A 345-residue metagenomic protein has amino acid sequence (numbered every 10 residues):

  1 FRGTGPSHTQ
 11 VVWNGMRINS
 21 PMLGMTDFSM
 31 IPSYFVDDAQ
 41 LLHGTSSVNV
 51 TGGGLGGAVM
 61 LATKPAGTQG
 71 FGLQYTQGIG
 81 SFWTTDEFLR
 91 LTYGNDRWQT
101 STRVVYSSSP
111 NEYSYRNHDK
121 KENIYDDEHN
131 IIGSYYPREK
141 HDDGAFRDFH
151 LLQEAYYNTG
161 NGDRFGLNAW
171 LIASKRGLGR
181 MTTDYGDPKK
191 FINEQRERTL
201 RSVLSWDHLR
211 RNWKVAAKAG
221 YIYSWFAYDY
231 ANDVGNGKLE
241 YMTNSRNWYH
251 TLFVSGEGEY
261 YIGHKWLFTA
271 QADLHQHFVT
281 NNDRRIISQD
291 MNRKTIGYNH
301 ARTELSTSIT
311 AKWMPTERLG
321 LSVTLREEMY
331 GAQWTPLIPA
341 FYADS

Functional and structural regions predicted by a protein language model:
F1-S20: Extracytoplasmic beta-strand/coil segments of soluble accessory domains associated with Gram-negative outer-membrane
M16-G44: Short acidic/polar hinge/loop motifs at secondary-structure boundaries that mediate gating or recognition
T26-P32, L41, G53-G78, E87-R90: N-terminal periplasmic accessory domains that precede and gate Gram-negative outer-membrane beta-barrel machines
Q77-S81, N95, Y106-P110, L171-K175 (+4 more regions): Transmembrane beta-strands of outer-membrane beta-barrel pores
S81-S108, K120-K175, R198-R210, I262-G263: Transmembrane beta-barrel wall of Gram-negative outer-membrane proteins
T92-N95, Y157-T159, W206-R210, W248-H250 (+5 more regions): Residue-level signature of outer-membrane beta-barrel architecture
S109, Y113, D142-D148, G162-V215 (+3 more regions): Flexible loop and strand-edge segments within Gram-negative outer membrane beta-barrel domains
L267-S345: Signature of Gram-negative outer-membrane beta-barrel scaffolds
